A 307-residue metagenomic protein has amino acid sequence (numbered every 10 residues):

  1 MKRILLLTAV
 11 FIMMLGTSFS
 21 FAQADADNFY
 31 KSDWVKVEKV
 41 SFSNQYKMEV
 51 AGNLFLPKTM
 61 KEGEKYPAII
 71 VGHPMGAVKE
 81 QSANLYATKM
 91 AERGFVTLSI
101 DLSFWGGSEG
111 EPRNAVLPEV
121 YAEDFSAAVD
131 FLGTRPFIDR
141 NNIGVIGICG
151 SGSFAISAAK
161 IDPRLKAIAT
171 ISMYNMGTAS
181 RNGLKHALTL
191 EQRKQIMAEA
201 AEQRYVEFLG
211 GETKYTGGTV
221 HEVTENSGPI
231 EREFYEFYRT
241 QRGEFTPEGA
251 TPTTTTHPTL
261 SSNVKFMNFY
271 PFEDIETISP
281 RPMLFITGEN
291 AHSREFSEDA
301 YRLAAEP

Functional and structural regions predicted by a protein language model:
A24-E64: N-terminal cap/lid segment of alpha/beta-hydrolase-fold proteins
G63-P74: Short beta-strand element of the alpha/beta-hydrolase
G76-T88, L102: The serine-hydrolase catalytic nucleophile loop
K89-E109: Conserved alpha/beta-hydrolase
A115-P136: Alpha/beta-hydrolase active-site loop
P136-C149: Alpha/beta-hydrolase fold nucleophile elbow
I156-T240: Alpha/beta-hydrolase-fold enzymes
I278-S279, F285-T287: Short beta-strand/loop motif that positions the catalytic acidic residue of the alpha/beta-hydrolase fold
